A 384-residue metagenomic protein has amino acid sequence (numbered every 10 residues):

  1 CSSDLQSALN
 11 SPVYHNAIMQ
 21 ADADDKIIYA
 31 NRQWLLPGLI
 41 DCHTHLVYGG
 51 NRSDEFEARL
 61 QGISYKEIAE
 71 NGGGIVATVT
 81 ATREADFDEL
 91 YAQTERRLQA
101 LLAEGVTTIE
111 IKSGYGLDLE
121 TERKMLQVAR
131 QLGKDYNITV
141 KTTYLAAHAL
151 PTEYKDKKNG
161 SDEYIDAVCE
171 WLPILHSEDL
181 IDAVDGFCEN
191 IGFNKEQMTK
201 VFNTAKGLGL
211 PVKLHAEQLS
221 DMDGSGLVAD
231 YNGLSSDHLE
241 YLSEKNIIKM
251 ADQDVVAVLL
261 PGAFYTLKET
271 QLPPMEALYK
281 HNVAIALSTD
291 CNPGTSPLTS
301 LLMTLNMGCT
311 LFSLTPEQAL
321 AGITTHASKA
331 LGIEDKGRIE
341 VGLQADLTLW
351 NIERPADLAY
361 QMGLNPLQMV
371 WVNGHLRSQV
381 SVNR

Functional and structural regions predicted by a protein language model:
C1-L35: Histidine-rich, glycine-flanked metal-binding segment
D22-A23, E340-L343: Residue-level recognition of short, solvent-exposed, well-ordered loop/turn junctions that link secondary-structure
D25-Y29, T142, V370: Conserved beta-strand scaffold positions in the cores of enzyme catalytic domains, especially in NTP/NDP-utilizing
R32, H43, F56, G105 (+11 more regions): Divalent metal-coordination and catalytic microenvironments
Q33-E55: Di-metal (Zn2+ and/or Mg2+/Mn2+) metal-binding site signature of metallo-dependent hydrolases with the MBL/beta-CASP
T78-Q93, Q99, T107-M222: Metal-coordinating catalytic core of metallo-dependent amide/deamination hydrolases
L102, H176-S177, K206, A229 (+2 more regions): Non-catalytic positions within long, well-ordered alpha-helices that form the structural scaffold/packing of enzyme
P211, D221-R338, W350-I352, A356-D357 (+2 more regions): Active-site-adjacent C-terminal substructures of enzyme catalytic domains
